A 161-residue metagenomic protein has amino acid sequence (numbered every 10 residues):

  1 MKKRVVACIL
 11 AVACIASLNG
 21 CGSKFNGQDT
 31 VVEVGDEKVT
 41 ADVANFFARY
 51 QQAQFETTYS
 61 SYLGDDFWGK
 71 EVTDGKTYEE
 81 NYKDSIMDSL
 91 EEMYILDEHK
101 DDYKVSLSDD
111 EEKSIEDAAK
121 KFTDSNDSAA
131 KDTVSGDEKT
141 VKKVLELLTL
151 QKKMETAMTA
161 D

Functional and structural regions predicted by a protein language model:
M1-L10: Positively charged n-region of N-terminal signal peptides that target proteins for export
A16-G20: C-terminal motif of bacterial Sec signal peptides marking the signal peptidase cleavage site
S23-G136: N-terminal targeting/tethering segments
S108-D109, L147, A160: Solvent-exposed, non-transmembrane alpha-helical starts
S135-L150: A structural signal for short loop-to-beta-strand junctions that line the ligand-binding cleft of periplasmic/secreted
K142, K152-D161: Acidic/polar surface patches and capping/hinge elements
